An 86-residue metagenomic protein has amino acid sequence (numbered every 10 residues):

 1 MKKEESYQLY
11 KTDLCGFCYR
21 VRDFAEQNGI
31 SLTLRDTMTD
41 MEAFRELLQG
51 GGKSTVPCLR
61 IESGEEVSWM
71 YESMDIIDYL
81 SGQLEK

Functional and structural regions predicted by a protein language model:
M1-I30: Local sequence-structure signature of Cys/Sec-based thiol-disulfide redox active-site neighborhoods
C18, A43-F44: Short, well-ordered alpha-helical microsegments
D23, Q27, R45, D78: Surface-exposed charge patches
I30-A43: Thiol-based oxidoreductase modules, predominantly thioredoxin-like and allied folds used for disulfide exchange
F44-G51, G82: Short amphipathic alpha-helix with an adjacent loop that forms part of the alpha/beta core around
G50-R60: Structural micro-motif
S63-K86: Non-catalytic, surface beta->alpha helical segment in thiol-disulfide oxidoreductase systems
